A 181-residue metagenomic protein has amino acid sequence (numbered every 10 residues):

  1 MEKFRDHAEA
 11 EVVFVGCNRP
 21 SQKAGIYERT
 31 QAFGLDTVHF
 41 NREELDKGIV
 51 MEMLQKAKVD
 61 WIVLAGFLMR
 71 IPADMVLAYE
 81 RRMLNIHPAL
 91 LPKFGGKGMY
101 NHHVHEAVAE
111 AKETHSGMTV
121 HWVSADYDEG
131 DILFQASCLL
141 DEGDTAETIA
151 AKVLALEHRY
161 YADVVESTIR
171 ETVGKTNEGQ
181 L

Functional and structural regions predicted by a protein language model:
M1-L181: One-carbon transfer enzymes
